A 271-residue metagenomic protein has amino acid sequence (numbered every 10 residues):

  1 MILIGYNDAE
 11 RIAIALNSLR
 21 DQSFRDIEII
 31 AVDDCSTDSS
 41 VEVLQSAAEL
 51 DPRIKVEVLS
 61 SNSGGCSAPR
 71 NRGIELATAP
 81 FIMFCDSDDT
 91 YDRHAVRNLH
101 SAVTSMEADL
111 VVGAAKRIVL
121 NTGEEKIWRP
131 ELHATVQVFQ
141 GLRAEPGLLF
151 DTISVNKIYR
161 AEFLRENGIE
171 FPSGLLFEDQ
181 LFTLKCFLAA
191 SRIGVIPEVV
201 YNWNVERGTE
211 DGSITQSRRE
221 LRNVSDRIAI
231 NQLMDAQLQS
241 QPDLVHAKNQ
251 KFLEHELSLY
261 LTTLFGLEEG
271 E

Functional and structural regions predicted by a protein language model:
M1-A236, S240: Nucleotide-sugar donor-binding/catalytic module of glycosyltransferases that assemble extracellular/cell-envelope
P242-K251: All-alpha amphipathic helical-bundle segments outside canonical DNA-binding/catalytic cores that form hydrophobic
K251-T262: Amphipathic alpha-helical repeat scaffolds of TPR domains
G266-E271: Membrane-interface aromatic/basic loop that binds lipid-linked glycans or pyrophosphate carriers, typified by
